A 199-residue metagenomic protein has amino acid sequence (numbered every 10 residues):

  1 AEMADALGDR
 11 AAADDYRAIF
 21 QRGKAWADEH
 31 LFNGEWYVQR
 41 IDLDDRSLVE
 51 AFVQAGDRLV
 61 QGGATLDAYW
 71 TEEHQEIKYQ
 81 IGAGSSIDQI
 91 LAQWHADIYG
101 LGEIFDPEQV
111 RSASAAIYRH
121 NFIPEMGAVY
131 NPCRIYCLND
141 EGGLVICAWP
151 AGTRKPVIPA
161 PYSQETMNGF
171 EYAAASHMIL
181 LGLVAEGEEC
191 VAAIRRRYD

Functional and structural regions predicted by a protein language model:
A1-A4, F20, K24, S163-Y198: Extended amphipathic alpha-helical segments enriched in small hydrophobics
A1-R10, D88, A92-F105, Y172-V184: Well-ordered alpha-helical scaffold segments within catalytic/enzyme domains
A1-W36, F105: Active-site neighborhood of glycoside hydrolase catalytic domains
A11-D14, E108, A185-E189: Short, solvent-exposed positions on alpha-helices
A12-D15, D45, T65, L183: Serine/threonine-rich low-complexity intrinsically disordered regions
A13, R17, A83-S86, Q164 (+1 more regions): Amphipathic, non-membrane alpha-helical segments in soluble helical-bundle scaffolds
E29-N168, E189-Y198: Extended glycan-interaction surfaces of carbohydrate-active proteins
